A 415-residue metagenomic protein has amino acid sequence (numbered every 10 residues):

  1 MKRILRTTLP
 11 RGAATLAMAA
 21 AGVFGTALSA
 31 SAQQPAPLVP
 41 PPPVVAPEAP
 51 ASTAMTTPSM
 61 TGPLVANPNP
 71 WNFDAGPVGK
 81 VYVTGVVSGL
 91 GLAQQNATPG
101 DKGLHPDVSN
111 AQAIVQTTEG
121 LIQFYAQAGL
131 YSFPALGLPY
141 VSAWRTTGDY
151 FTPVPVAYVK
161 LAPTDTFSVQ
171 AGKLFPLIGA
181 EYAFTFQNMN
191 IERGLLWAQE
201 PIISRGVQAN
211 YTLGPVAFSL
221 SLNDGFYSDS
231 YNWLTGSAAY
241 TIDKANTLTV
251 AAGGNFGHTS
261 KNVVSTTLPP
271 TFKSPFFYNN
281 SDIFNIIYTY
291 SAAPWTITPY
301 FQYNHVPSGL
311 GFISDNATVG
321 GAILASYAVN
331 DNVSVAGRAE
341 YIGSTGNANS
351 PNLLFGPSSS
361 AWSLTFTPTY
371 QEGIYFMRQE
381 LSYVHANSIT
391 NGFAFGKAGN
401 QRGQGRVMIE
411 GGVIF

Functional and structural regions predicted by a protein language model:
M1-Q95, F415: N-terminal periplasmic/intermembrane-space "pro-region" immediately following the signal or transit peptide
K2-I4, T8, G12-A13, P35-A36 (+7 more regions): Compositionally biased, intrinsically disordered low-complexity segments enriched in polar/proline residues
I4, P35-V39, P43-A46, T56 (+6 more regions): Outer-membrane beta-barrel pore domains
P68-T235, A239-T247, A336, Y341: Outer membrane beta-barrel
